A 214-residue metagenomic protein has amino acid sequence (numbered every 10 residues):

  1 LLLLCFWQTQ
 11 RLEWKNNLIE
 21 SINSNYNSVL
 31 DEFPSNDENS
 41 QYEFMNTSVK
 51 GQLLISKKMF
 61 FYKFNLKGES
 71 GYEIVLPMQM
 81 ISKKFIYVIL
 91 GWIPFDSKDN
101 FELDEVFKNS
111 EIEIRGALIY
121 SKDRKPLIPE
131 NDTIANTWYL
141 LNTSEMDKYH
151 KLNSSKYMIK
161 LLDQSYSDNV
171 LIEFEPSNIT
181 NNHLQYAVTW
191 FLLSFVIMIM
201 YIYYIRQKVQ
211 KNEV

Functional and structural regions predicted by a protein language model:
L1-S35, Y42-V214: Surface-exposed, charge/polar-rich loops and edge strands
